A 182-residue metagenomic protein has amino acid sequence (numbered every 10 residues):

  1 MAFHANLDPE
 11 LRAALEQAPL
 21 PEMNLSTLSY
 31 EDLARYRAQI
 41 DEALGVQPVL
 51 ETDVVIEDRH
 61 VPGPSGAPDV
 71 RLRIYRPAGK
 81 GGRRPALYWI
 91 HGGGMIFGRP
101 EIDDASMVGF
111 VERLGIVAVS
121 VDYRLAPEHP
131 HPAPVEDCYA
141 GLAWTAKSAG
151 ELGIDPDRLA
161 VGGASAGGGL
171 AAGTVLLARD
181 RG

Functional and structural regions predicted by a protein language model:
M1-I74: A glycine/proline-hinged amphipathic helix-loop "lid/cap" segment that gates access to hydrophobic ligand pockets
L72, R83-G93: Short beta-strand element of the alpha/beta-hydrolase
W89, G94-F97, I102, A118 (+1 more regions): Serine-hydrolase catalytic-loop signature spanning alpha/beta hydrolases and amidase-signature enzymes
H91-G93, Y123-P127, G163, G167-G168: Conserved phosphate-binding and hydrolysis motifs of nucleotide-dependent enzymes
E101-V121: Short amphipathic alpha-helix adjacent to the substrate-entry channel of hydrolases
E112, V119-P130, E136-R158: Conserved acidic catalytic loop of the alpha/beta-hydrolase fold
A140-G182: Primarily recognizes the serine-hydrolase "nucleophile elbow" in alpha/beta-hydrolase and SGNH/GDSL folds
